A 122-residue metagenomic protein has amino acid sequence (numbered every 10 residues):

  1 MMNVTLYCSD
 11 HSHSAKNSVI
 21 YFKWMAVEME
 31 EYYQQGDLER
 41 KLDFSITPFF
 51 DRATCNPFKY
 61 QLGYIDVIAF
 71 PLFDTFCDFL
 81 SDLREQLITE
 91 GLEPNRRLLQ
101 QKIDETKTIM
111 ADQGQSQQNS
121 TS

Functional and structural regions predicted by a protein language model:
M1-S122: Divalent metal-dependent phosphate-bond-processing catalytic cores, especially two-metal-ion Mg2+/Mn2+ enzymes that act
